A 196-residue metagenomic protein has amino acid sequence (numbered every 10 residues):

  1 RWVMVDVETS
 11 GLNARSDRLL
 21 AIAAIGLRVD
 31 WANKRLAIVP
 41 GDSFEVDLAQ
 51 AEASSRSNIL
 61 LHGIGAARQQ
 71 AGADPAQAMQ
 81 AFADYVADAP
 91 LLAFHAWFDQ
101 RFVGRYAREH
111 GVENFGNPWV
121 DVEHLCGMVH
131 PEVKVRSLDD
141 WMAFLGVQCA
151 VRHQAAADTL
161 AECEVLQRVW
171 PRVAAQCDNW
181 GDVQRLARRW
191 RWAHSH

Functional and structural regions predicted by a protein language model:
R1-E109, N114-G116, P131, A143-H153 (+1 more regions): Conserved non-catalytic scaffold segment of RNase H-like nuclease domains
V7-G11, H124, A161: Short, glycine/acidic-enriched loop or turn micro-motifs at the edges of active sites
D99, K134, E162: Short phosphate-engaging motifs
E113-P118, R136, Q176: Short, structured loop/turn "capping" segments at alpha-beta junctions
V120-V135: Short alpha-helix plus adjacent loop in nuclease-associated cores
D158: Conserved catalytic/binding loops enriched for acidic/polar residues
C163-H196: Acidic two-metal-ion nuclease catalytic site recognized across multiple nuclease folds, prominently DnaQ/RNase D-T
